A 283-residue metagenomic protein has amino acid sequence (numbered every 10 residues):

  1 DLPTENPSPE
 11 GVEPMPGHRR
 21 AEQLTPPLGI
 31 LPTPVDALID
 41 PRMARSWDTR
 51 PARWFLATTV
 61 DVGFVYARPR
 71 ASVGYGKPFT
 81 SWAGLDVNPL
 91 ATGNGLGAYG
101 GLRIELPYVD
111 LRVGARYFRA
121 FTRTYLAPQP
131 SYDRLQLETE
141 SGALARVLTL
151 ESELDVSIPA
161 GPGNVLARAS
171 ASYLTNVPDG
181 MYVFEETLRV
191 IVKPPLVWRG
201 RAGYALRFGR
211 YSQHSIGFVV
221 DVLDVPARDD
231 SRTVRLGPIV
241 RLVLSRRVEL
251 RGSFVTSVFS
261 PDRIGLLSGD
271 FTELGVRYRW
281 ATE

Functional and structural regions predicted by a protein language model:
D1-T80, P195-V197, R201: Outer-membrane beta-barrel initiation region
R20-L24, D48-L56, F79-L85, P107-L111 (+7 more regions): Outer-envelope beta-barrel architecture signal
L28-L31, L242, L266-E283: Outer-membrane beta-barrel "beta-signal"
M43-R45, V62, P69-K77, G100-L106 (+6 more regions): Residues on the lipid-exposed face of transmembrane beta-strands in outer-membrane beta-barrel proteins
R50-V62, S81-G93, A98-G100, L111-A115 (+3 more regions): Transmembrane beta-strand segments that form the barrel wall of outer-membrane beta-barrel proteins
A52-W54, G63-A71, S81, N94-A98 (+6 more regions): Residues that define the transmembrane beta-barrel architecture of outer-membrane proteins
G93-G97, D110-R112, R119-Y125, P162-N164 (+6 more regions): Gram-negative outer-membrane beta-barrel proteins
A145-R228, Y278: Detector for outer-membrane/organellar transmembrane beta-barrel domains, recognizing the amphipathic beta-strand
